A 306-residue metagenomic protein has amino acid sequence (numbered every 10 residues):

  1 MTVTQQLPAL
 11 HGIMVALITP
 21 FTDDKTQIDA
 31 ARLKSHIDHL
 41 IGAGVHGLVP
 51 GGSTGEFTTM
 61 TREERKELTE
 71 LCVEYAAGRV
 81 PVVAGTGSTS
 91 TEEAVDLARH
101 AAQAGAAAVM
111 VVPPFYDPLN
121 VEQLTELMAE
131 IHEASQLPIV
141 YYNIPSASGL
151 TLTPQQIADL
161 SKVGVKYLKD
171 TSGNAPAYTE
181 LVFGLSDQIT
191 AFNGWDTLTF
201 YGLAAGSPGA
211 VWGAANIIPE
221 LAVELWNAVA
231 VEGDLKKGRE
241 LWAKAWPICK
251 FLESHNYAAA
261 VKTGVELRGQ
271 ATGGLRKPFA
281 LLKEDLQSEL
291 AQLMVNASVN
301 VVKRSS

Functional and structural regions predicted by a protein language model:
T2-V3, A9-P20, H36-H39, A43-V45 (+2 more regions): C-terminal alpha-helical cap/extension of soluble enzyme domains
V3-V15, T19-G149: Active-site beta->alpha loop and helix N-cap motifs at the rims of alpha/beta catalytic domains
A31, E63, E122, Q155 (+2 more regions): Cytosolic histidine kinase catalytic core of two-component systems
L33, R65, T69, A94 (+6 more regions): A general structural signal for well-ordered alpha-helical segments in protein cores
A43, E67, L71-A76, H100 (+9 more regions): Alpha-helical structural signal in soluble globular domains
S90, W195-D196, K283: Helix N-cap/beta->alpha junction signal
E133, P145-E253: Catalytic alpha/beta core domains of metabolic enzymes, predominantly
Y141-N143, V165, R276-K277: Glycine-rich phosphate-binding "P-loop"
